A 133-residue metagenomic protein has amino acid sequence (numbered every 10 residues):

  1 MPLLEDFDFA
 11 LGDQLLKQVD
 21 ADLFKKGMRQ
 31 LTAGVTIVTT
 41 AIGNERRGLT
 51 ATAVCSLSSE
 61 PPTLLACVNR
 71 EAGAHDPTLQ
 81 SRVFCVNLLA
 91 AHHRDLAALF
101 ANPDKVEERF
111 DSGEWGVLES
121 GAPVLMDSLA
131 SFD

Functional and structural regions predicted by a protein language model:
P2-D133: Active-site-proximal mixed secondary-structure blocks
